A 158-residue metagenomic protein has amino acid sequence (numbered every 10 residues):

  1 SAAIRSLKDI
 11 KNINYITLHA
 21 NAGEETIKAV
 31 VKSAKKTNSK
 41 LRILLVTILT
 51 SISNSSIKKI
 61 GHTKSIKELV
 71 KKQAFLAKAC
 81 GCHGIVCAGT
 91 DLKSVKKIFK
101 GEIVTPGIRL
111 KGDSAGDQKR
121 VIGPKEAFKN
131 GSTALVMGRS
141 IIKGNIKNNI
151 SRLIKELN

Functional and structural regions predicted by a protein language model:
S1-G84, A88-L92, K100, L110-D113: Conserved anion-binding
K11-G23, L110, D117-N149: Glycine-rich phosphate-binding active-site loops on the catalytic face of alpha/beta enzymes
K32, K36, S151-N158: Catalytic-site microenvironment of enzymes that process N-acetyl-hexosamine-containing cell-wall polysaccharides
V46, T105-G107, M137-G138: Generic beta-sheet signal
C82, G101, G131-L135: A short pocket-lining beta-strand/turn micro-motif at the edge of beta-sheets
K93-I98, I122, N158: N-terminal amphipathic alpha-helix/helix-capping segment at the start of soluble metabolic enzymes
K100-I103, Q118: Active-site regions of enzymes building and remodeling cell-envelope glycoconjugates
